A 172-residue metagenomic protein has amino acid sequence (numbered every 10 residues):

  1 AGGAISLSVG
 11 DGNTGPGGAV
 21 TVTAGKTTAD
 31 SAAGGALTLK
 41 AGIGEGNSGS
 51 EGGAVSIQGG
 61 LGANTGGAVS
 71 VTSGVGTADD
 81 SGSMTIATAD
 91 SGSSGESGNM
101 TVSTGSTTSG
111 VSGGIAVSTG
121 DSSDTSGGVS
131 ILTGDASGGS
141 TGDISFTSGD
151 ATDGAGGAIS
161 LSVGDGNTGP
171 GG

Functional and structural regions predicted by a protein language model:
A1-G172: Surface-exposed, glycine- and small/polar-enriched segments that build interaction surfaces at terminal
